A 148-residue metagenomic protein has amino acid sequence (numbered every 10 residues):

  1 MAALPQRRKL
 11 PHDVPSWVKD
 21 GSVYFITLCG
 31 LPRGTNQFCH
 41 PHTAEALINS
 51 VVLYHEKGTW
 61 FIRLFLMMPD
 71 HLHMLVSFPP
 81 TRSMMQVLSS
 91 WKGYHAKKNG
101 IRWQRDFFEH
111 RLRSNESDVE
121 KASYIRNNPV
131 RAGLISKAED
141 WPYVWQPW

Functional and structural regions predicted by a protein language model:
M1-W148: Short catalytic/metal-binding and nucleic-acid-binding patches
